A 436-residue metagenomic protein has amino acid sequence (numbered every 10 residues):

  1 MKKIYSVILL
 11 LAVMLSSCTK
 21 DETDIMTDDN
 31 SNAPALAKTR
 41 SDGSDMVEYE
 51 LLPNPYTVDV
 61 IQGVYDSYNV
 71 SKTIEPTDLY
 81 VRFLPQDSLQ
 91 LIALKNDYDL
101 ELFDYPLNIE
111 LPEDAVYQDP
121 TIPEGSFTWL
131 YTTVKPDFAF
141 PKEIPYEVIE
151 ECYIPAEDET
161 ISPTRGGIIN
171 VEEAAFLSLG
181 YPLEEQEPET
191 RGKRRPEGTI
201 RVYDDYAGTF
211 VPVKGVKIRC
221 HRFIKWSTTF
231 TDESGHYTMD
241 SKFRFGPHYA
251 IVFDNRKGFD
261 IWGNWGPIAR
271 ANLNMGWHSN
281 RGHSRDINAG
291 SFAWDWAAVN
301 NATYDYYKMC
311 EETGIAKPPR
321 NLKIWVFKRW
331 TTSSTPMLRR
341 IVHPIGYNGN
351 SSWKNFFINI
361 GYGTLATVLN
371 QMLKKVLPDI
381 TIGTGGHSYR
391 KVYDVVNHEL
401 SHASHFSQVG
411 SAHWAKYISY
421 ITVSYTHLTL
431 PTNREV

Functional and structural regions predicted by a protein language model:
L15-S17: C-terminal motif of bacterial Sec signal peptides marking the signal peptidase cleavage site
E22-I149: Long, solvent-exposed N-terminal ectodomains/accessory regions that are displayed to the extracellular/lumenal milieu
P196, R201-I224, V436: Short, ordered, surface-exposed loop/turn motifs in non-cytosolic proteins
R222-H236: Short, acidic Ser/Thr/Gly-rich low-complexity loop/linker segments typical of extracellular and cell-surface proteins
D240-K242, I261, N288-W325, T331-G349: Zn2+-dependent metallopeptidase catalytic core
R340-R390, A403-S407: Active-site scaffold of zinc-dependent metalloenzymes
D394-G410: Active-site recognition of the HExxH zinc-binding catalytic motif
T426-T432: Conserved small/polar residues in nucleotide/adenosyl-binding loops
